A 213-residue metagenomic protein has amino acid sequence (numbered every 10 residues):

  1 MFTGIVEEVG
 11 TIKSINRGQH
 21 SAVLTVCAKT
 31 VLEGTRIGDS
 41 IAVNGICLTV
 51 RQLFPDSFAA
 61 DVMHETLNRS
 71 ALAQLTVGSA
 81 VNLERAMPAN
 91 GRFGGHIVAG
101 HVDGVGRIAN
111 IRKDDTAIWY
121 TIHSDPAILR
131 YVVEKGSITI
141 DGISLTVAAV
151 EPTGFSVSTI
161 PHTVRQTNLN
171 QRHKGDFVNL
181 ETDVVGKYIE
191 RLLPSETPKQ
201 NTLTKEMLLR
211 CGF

Functional and structural regions predicted by a protein language model:
M1-F213: Conserved loop->alpha-helix
